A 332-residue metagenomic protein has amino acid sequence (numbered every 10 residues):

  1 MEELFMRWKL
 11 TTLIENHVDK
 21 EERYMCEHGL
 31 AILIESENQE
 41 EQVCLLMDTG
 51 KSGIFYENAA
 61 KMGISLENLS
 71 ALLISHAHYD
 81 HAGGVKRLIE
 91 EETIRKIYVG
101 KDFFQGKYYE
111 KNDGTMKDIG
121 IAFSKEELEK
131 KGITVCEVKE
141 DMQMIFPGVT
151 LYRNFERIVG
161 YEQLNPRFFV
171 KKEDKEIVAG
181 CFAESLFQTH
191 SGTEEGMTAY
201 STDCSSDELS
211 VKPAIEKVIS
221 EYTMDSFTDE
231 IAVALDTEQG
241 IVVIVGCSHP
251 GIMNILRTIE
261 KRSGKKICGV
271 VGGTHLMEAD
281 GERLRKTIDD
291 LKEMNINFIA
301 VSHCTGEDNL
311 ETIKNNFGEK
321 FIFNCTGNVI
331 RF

Functional and structural regions predicted by a protein language model:
F5-E15, M144-Y152: N-terminal amphipathic/basic leader segments beginning at the initiator methionine
W8-M62, S226-I244: Conserved beta-strand hairpin/beta-sheet module of binuclear metal-dependent hydrolase folds, prominently
Y24, E37-A71, K107, E162-K172 (+1 more regions): Pre-active-site segment of Zn-dependent metallo-hydrolases
I34, A59, H76, G148 (+2 more regions): Divalent metal-coordination and catalytic microenvironments
I54-F104, E260-G269, K292: Active-site metal-binding motif and surrounding structural segment of the metallo-beta-lactamase
H78-H81, K96, S185, T193 (+2 more regions): Cap/insert and terminal regions of metallo-dependent hydrolase folds
F103-K131: Active-site neighborhood of divalent metal-dependent phosphoester bond hydrolases
D113-A122, Q143-E238: Active-site-proximal loop/helix segment associated with metal-binding centers of metalloenzymes
